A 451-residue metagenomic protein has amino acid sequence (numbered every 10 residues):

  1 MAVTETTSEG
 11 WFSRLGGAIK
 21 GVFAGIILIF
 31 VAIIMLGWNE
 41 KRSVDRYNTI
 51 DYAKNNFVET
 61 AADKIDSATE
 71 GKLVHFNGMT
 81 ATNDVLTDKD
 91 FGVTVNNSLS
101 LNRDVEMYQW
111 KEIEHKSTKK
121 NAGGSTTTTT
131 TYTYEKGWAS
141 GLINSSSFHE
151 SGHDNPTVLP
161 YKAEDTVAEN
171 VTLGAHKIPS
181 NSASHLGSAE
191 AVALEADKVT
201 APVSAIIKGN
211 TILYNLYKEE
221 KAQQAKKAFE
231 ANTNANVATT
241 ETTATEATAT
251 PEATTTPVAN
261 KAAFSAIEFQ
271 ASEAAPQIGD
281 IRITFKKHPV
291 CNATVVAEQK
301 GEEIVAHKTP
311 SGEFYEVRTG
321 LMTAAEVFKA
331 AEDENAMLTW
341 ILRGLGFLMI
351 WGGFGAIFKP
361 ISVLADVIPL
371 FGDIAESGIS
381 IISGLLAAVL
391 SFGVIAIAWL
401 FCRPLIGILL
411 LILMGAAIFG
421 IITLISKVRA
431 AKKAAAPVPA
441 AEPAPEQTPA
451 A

Functional and structural regions predicted by a protein language model:
M1-W11, N210, A235, T239-T254 (+2 more regions): Low-complexity, intrinsically disordered extramembrane tails and loops of integral membrane proteins
A2-T6, V317-F328, G384-L390: Juxtamembrane amphipathic/hinge helix adjacent to a transmembrane helix
T7, G346, G353-A451: Alpha-helical transmembrane segments forming the membrane-embedded cores of inner-membrane proteins across
F12-R14, F314-G352, E376: Cytosolic-side membrane-insertion boundary helix
S13-R42, L345: Hydrophobic alpha-helical transmembrane signal-anchor segments
E40-D63: Alpha-helical transmembrane signal-anchor/signal-peptide segments
N55-F91: Short extracytoplasmic
M79-A81, V85-K300, I304: Soluble non-transmembrane domains of integral membrane proteins
